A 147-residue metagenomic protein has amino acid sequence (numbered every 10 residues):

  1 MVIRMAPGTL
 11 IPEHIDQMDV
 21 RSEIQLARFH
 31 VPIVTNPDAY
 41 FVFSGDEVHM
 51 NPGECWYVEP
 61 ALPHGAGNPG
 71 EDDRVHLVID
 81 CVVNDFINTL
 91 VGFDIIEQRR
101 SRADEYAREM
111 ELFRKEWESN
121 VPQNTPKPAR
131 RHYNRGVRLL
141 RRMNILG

Functional and structural regions predicted by a protein language model:
M1-I33: Conserved double-stranded beta-helix
P12-H14, A39-F41, V58-G70: Short beta-strand His + acidic residue motifs that chelate non-heme Fe in jelly-roll/DSBH and cupin folds
Q17-V20, S44-V48, V91-R99: Short intrinsically disordered coil segments
A27-P32, C55-Y57, E71-T89: A short hydrophobic beta-strand segment most commonly corresponding to one strand of the jelly-roll/cupin
F29-P52: A short beta-strand-loop-beta hairpin characteristic of the jelly-roll/cupin
H49-A61: Short secondary-structure subsegments characteristic of cysteine-rich extracellular domains
Q98-G147: Charged/polar low-complexity intrinsically disordered segments, enriched in acidic residues
